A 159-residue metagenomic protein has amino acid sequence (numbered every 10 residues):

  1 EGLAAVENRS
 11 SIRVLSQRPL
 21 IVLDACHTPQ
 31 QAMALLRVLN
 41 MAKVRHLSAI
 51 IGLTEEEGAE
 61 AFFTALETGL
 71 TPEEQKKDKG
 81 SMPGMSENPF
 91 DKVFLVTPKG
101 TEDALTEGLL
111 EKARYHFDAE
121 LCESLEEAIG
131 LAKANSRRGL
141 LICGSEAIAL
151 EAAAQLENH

Functional and structural regions predicted by a protein language model:
E1-F90: Nucleotide phosphate-binding/pyrophosphate-handling subdomain across enzymes that bind or process nucleotide phosphates
L20-I21, A61-G139: C-terminal helical cap/extension that packs against the catalytic core of soluble nucleotide-cofactor enzymes
H27-T28, T54-E56, K99-E102, S145-I148: Short glycine-rich anion-binding loops that position phosphate/pyrophosphate groups of nucleotides and phosphorylated
A34-L36, F62-T64, T106-G108, A153-L156: Short amphipathic alpha-helical segments
H46-G52, V93-V96, G139-C143: Short glycine-rich phosphate-binding loop at a beta-alpha junction
K112-Y115, Q155-H159: H/E-rich (His + Asp/Glu) clusters that bind or coordinate divalent metals
E127-A128, A132-E157: A glycine-rich beta-strand to alpha-helix segment that forms a phosphate/ribose-binding loop at ligand/cofactor sites
